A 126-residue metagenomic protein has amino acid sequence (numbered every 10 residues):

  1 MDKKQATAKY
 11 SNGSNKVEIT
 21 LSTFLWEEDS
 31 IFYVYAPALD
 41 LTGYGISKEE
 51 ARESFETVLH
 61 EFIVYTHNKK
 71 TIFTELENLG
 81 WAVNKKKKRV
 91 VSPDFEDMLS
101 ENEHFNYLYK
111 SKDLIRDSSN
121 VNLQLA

Functional and structural regions predicted by a protein language model:
M1-T20, F24, E53-A126: Short, charged, surface-exposed hinge/linker loops at domain edges that act as mobile lids or interdomain connectors
I19-L39: Short aromatic-glycine-(Arg/Gly/Cys) micro-motifs in beta-strand/loop hairpins
P37-E50: A short, exposed loop/beta-hairpin motif centered on an aromatic-Gly-Thr core
